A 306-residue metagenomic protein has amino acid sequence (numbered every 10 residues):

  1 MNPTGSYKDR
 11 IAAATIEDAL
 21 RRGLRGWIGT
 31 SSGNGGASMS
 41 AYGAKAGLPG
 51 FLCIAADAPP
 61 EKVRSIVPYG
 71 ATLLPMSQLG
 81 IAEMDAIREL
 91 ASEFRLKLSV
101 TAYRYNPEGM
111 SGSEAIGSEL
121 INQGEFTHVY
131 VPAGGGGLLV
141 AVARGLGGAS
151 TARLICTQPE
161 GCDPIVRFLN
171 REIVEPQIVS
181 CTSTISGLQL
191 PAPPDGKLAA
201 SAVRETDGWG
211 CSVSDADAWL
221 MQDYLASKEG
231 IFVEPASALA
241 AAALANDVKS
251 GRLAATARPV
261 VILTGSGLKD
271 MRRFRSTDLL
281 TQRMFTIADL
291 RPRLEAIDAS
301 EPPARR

Functional and structural regions predicted by a protein language model:
M1-R306: PLP-dependent amino-acid enzyme catalytic core
